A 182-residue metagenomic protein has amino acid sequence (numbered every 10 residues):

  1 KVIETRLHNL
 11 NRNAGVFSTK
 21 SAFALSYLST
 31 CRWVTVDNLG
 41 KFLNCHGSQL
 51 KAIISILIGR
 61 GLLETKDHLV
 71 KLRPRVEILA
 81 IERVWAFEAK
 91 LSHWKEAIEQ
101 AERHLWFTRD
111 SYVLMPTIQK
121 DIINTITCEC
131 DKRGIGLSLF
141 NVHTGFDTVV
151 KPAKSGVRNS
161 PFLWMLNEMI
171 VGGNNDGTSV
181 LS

Functional and structural regions predicted by a protein language model:
K1-T5, I81-L91: Conserved catalytic cores of phosphodiester-cleaving nucleases, focusing on short active-site segments
I3-S26, G40-K41, H46-S48, A52 (+4 more regions): Non-catalytic C-terminal interaction segments of nucleic acid-processing enzymes
S29-D37: Short capping segments at the starts of secondary-structure elements
G61: Glycine-centered, phosphate/nucleic-acid-interacting loop/turn motifs that mediate DNA/RNA or nucleotide
R83-E88, L105, R109-Y112: Short, basic, glycine/proline-bearing loop/turn elements
H93-W94, T108-G145: Nucleic-acid nuclease catalytic cores
I98-R103, T125-I126: A short acidic, amphipathic alpha-helical/loop segment
